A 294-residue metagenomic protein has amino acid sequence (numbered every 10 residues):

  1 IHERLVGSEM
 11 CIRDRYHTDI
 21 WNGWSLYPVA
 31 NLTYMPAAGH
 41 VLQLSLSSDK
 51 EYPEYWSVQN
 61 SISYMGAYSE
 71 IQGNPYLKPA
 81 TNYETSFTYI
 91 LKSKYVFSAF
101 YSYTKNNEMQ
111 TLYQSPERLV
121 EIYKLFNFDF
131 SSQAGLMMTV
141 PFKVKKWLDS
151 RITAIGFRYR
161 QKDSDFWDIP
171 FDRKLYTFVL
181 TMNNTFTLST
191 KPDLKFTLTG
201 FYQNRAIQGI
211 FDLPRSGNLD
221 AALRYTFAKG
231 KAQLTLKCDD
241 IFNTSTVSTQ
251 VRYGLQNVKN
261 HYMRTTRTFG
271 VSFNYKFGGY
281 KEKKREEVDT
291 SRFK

Functional and structural regions predicted by a protein language model:
I1-I12: Single conserved hydrophobic/aromatic residue that forms the stacking wall/gate of nucleotide- or nucleobase-binding
S8, P28, L42-L44, T85 (+8 more regions): Transmembrane beta-strands of outer-membrane beta-barrel proteins
S8-E9, T18, L46-Y52, I62 (+7 more regions): Transmembrane beta-strands of outer-membrane beta-barrel pores
R13-I20, Y68-P75, N82, L119-N127 (+3 more regions): Extracellular loop and loop/strand-boundary signature of outer-membrane beta-barrel proteins
W21, A38, K50-A99, Y103 (+3 more regions): Outer-membrane beta-barrel signature, preferentially recognizing the C-terminal barrel domain of Gram-negative
L26, Y34-A38, T81, L91-S93 (+6 more regions): Outer-membrane beta-barrel strand-turn architecture
D129-Q203: Gram-negative outer-membrane beta-barrel transporters
K174-K294: Conserved C-terminal beta-signal and adjacent last beta-strands/turns of outer-membrane beta-barrel proteins
